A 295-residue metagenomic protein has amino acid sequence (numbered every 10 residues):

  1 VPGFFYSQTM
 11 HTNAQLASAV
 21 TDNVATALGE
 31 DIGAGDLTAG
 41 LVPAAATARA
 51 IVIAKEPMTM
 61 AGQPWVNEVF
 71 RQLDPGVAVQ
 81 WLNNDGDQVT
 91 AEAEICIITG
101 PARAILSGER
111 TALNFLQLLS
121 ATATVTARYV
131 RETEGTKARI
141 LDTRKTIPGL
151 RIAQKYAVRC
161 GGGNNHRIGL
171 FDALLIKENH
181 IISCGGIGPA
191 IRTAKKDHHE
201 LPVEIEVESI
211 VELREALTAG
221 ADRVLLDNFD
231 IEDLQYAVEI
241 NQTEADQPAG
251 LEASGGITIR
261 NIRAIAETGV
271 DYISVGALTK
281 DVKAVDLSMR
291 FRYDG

Functional and structural regions predicted by a protein language model:
F4-Y6: Aromatic (phenylalanine/tyrosine) cluster motif
H11-A219, R223, Q235-I240, G250-E252 (+2 more regions): Acidic/glycine-rich phosphate/pyrophosphate-binding loops and surrounding catalytic core that coordinate Mg2+
N228, G255, G276-L278: Short secondary-structure boundary segments
T243-G250, R292-D294: Short acidic, glycine/proline-enriched helix-loop-strand junctions
A277-G295: Short, charged, intrinsically disordered terminal tails
